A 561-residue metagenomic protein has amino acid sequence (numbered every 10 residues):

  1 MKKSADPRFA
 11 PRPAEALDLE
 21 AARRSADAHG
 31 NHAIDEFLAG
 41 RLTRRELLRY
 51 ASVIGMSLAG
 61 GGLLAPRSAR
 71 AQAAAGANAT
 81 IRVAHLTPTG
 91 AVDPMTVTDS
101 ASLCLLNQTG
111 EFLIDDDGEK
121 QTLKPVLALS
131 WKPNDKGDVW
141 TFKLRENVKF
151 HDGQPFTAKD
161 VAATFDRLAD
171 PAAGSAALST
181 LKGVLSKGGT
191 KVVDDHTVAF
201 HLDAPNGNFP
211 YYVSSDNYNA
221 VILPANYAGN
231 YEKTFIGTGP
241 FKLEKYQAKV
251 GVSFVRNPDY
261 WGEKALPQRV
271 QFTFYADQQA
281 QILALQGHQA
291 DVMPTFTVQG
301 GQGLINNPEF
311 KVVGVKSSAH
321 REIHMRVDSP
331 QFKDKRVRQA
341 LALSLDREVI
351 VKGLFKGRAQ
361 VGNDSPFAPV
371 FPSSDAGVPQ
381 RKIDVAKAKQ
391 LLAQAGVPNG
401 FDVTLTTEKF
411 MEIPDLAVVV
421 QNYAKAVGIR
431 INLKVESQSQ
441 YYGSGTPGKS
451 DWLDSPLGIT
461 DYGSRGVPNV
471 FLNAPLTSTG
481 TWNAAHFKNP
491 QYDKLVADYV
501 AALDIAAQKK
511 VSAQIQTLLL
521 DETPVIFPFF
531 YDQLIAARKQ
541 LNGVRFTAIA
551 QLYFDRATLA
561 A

Functional and structural regions predicted by a protein language model:
M1-E46: N-terminal secretory signal peptides
A84-D135, D166, T234-T238: N-terminal lobe/hinge region of extracytoplasmic solute-binding protein
D117-T122, D195, N206, V213-A265 (+4 more regions): Gly/Pro-rich hinge or "lid" segments in bacterial periplasmic/extracellular proteins
K143, A177-L223: Surface-exposed binding/hinge segments that line and control ligand-binding clefts or catalytic entry sites
F241, R358-Q394, E412-D415: Structural transition elements
P258-G303, R430: Ligand-site clamp/hinge motif
R430-G443, V470-K539, A560-A561: Extracytoplasmic/peripheral linker and loop segments enriched in polar/acidic and small residues with frequent Thr/Pro
I535-A561: Long beta-strand-rich cores associated with HINT superfamily self-processing modules
